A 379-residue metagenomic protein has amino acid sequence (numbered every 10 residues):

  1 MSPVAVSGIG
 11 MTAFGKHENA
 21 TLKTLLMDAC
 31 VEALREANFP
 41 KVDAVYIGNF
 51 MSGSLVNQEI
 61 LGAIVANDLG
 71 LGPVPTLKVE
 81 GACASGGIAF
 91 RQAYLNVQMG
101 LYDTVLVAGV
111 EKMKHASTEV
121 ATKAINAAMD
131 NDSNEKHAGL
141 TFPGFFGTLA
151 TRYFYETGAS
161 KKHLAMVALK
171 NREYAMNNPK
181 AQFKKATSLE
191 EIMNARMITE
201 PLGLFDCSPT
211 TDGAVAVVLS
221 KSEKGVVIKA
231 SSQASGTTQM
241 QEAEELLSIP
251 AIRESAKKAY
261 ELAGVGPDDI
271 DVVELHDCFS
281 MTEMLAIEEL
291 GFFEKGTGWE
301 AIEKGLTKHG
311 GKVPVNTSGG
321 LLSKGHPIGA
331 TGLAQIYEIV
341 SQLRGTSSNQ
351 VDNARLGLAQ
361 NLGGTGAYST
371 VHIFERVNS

Functional and structural regions predicted by a protein language model:
M1-A84, Q92, Y153-S160, Q182-S188 (+4 more regions): Conserved active-site "lid/cap" helical segment
M1-K23, M166, M197-K258, K304-S318 (+4 more regions): Condensing-enzyme catalytic core mediating Claisen C-C bond formation in acyl metabolism
V42, L101-D103, I270, I336 (+1 more regions): Short, high-confidence coil segments that cap the C-terminus of an alpha-helix and link into the following beta-strand
S52-V105, K112-S117, T122-F145, F183-P209 (+3 more regions): Conserved catalytic cysteine-centered active-site region of acyl-thioester-dependent Claisen-condensing enzymes
G53-I60, Q241-E244, D277-W299, P327 (+1 more regions): Short glycine/threonine-rich loop-to-helix capping motif typified by GTGT followed within a few residues by an Asp-Pro
E80-E111, G144-N177, V217-S222, P327-S347: Active-site-proximal alpha-helical scaffold in enzymes
I249, R253, K258-S280, E289 (+1 more regions): Extended C-terminal subregions enriched in glycine
D271-L321: Active-site pocket-lining segment
